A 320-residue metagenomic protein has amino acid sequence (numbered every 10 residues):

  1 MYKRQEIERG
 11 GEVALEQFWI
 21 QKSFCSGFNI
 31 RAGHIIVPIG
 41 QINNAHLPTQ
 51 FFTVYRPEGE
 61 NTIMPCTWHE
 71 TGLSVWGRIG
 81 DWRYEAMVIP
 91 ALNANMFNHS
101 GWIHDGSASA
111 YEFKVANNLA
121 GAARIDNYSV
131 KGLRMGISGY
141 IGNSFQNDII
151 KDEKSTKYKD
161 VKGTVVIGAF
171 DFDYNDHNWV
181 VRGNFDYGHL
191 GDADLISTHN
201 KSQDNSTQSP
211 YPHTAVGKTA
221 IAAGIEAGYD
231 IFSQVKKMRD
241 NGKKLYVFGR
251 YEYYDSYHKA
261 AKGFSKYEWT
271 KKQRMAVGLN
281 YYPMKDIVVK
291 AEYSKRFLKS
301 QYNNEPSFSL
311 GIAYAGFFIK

Functional and structural regions predicted by a protein language model:
K3-A94, N117-M135, T219, G224-D230 (+2 more regions): Outer membrane beta-barrel
K3-I30, I39-A45, Q50-F52, G101-Y111 (+3 more regions): Surface-exposed loop and membrane-interface regions of Gram-negative outer-membrane beta-barrel proteins
F18-Q21, M135-K320: Outer-membrane beta-barrel pore domains
G59-T62, S109-E112, T156-K159: Short, P/G- and charge-enriched loop/turn segments at secondary-structure junctions
C66, E112-L119, D160-T164: Active-site glycine- and acidic-residue-rich loops that bind and position anionic ligands or nucleotide-like cofactors
I103-D152: Loop-centered beta-sheet repeat module
